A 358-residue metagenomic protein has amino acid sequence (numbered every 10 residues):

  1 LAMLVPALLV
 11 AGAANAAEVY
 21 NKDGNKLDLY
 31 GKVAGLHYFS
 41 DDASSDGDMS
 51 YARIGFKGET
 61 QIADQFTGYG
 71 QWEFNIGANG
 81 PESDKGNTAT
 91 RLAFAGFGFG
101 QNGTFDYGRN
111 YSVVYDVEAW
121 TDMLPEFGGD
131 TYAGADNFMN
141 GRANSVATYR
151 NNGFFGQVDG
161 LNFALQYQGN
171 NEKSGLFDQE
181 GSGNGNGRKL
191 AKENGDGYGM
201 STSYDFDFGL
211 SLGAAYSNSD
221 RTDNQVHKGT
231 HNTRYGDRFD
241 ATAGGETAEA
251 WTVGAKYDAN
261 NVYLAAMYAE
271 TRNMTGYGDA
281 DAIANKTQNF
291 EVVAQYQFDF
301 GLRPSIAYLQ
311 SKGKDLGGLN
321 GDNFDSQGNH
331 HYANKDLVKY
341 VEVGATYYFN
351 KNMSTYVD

Functional and structural regions predicted by a protein language model:
L1-A17: Gram-negative bacterial Sec-dependent N-terminal signal peptides
E18-F39, A43-N170, N194, S203-F206: Outer membrane beta-barrel
Y30-A34, Q71-E73, G108-N110, A164-Q168 (+4 more regions): Transmembrane beta-strands of outer-membrane beta-barrel proteins
M49-Y51, T88-T90, R142, G195-G197 (+4 more regions): Membrane-spanning beta-strands of outer-membrane beta-barrel proteins
I62-G68, Q101-F105, G156-F163, F208-A214 (+5 more regions): Repeated loop/turn-to-beta-strand initiation elements of outer-membrane beta-barrel proteins
E118-T121, F177, Q225-H227: Short aromatic-enriched loop/helix-cap "lid" or pocket-rim segments at secondary-structure transitions that line
R188, E193-E342: Detector for outer-membrane/organellar transmembrane beta-barrel domains, recognizing the amphipathic beta-strand
